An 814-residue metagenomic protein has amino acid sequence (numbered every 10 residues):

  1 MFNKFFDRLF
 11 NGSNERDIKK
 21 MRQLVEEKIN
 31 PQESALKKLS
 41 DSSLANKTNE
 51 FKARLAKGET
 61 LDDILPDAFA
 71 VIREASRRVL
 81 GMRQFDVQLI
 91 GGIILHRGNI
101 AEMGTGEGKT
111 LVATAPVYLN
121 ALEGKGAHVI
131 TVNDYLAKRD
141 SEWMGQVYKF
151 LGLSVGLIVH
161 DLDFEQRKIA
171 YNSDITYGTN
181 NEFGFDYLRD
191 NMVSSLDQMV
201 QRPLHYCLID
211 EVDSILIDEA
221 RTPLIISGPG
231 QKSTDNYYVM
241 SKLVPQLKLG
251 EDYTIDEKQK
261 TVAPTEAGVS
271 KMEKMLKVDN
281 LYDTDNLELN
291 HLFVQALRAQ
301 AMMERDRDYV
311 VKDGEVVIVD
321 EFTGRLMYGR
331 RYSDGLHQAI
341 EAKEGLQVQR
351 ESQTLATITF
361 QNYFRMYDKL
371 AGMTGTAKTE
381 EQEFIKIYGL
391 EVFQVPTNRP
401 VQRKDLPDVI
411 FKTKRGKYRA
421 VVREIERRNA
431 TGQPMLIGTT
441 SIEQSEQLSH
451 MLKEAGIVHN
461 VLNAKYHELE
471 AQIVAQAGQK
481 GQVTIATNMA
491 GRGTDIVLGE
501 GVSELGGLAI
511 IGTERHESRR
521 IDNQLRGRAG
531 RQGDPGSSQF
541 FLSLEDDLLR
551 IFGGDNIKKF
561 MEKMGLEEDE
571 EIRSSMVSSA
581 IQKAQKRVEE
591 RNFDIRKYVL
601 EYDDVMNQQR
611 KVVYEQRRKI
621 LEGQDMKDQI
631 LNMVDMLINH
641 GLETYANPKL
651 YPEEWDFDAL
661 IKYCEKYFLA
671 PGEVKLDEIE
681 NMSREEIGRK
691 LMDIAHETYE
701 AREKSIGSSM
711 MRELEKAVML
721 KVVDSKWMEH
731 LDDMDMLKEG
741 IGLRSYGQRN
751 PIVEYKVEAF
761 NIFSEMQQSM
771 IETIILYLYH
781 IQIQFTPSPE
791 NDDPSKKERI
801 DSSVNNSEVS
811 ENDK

Functional and structural regions predicted by a protein language model:
M1-G565, Y614-E615, N632, M636 (+1 more regions): Conserved P-loop NTPase motor core
V310-V317, T323-R330, Q532, F540 (+1 more regions): Extended, charged helical/alpha-beta scaffold domains that provide interaction surfaces
